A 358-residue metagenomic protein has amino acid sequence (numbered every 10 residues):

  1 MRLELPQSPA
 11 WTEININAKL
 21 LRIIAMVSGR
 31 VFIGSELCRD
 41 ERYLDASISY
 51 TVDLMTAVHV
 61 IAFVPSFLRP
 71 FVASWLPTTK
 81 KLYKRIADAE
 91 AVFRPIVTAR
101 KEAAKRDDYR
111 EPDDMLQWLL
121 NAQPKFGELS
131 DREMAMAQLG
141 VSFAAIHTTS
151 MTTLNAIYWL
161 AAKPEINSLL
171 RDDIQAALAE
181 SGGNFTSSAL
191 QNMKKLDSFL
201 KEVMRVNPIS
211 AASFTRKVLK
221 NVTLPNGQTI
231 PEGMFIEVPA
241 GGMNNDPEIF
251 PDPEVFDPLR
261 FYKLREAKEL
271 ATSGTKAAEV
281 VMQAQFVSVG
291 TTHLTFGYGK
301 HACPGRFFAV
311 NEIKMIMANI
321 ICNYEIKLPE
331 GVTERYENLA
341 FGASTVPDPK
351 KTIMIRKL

Functional and structural regions predicted by a protein language model:
M1-M151: Cytochrome P450 heme-thiolate monooxygenase catalytic core
H147-D172: Classical protein tyrosine phosphatase
I166, S288-V289, L294-T295, K300 (+1 more regions): Cytochrome P450 heme-binding "Cys pocket" and the immediately downstream C-terminal segment
I174, R216-V218, P239-G241, R260 (+2 more regions): Active-site proximal loops enriched in glycine and acidic residues that flank catalytic Cys/His/Asp and coordinate
E180-Q228, E232, E237-P247, Q283: Conserved cytochrome P450 K-helix E-x-x-R motif and the immediately C-terminal K′/meander segment
V203, G233, F256, G299 (+2 more regions): Hydrophobic, well-ordered secondary-structure elements that form the walls of internal hydrophobic environments
Q228, G342-L358: C-terminal helix/juxtamembrane-tail motif
V238-Q283: Conserved cytochrome P450 K-helix/beta-meander segment immediately N-terminal to the heme-binding cysteine loop
